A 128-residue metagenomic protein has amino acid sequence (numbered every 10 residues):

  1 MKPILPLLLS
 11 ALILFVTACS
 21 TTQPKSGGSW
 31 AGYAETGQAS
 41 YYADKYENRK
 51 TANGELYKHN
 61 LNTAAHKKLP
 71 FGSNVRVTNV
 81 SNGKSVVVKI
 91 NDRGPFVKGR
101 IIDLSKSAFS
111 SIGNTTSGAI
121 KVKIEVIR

Functional and structural regions predicted by a protein language model:
K2-P6, T17-R128: Secreted/periplasmic proteins
